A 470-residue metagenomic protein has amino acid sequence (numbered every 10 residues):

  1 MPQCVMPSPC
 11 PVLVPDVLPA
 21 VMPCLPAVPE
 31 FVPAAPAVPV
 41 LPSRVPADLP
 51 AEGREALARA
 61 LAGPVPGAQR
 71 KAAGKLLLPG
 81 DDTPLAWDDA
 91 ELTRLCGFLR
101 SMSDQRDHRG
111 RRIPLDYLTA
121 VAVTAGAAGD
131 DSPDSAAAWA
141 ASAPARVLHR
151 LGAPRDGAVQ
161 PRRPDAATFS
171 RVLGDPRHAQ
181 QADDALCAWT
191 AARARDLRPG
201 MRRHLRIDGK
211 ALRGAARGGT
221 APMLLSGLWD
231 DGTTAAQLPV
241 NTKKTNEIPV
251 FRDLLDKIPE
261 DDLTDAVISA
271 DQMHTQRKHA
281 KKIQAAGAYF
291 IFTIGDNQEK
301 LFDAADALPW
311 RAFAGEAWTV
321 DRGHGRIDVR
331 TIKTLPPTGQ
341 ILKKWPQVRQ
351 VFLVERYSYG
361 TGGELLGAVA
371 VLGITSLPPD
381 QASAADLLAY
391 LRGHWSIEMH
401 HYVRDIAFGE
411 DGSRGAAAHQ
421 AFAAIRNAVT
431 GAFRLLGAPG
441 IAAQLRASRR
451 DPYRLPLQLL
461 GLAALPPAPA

Functional and structural regions predicted by a protein language model:
P2-R206, W229-Q237, D256, R434-A470: Dynamic "connector" segments at or just before major functional cores
V121, A136-A137, D165, F169 (+8 more regions): Short, conserved catalytic/metal-binding motifs centered on acidic residues
G209-A211, W229, P239-V240, Q272 (+3 more regions): Short, structured patches in soluble enzyme cores that scaffold and shape functional sites
A216-T264: Electropositive, glycine- and tryptophan-enriched low-complexity nucleic-acid-binding patches
I248, R252-G295, E299: Domain-level cores of phosphate- or acyl-group-handling catalytic modules
D256, W310-F313, S396, T430 (+1 more regions): Generic secondary-structure signature for well-ordered alpha-helical cores
Y289-I291, G295-R392: An anionic, glycine-rich sequence signature occurring as long contiguous blocks
S358-F433: A C-terminal functional module that forms or caps the active site or interfaces directly with catalytic machinery
